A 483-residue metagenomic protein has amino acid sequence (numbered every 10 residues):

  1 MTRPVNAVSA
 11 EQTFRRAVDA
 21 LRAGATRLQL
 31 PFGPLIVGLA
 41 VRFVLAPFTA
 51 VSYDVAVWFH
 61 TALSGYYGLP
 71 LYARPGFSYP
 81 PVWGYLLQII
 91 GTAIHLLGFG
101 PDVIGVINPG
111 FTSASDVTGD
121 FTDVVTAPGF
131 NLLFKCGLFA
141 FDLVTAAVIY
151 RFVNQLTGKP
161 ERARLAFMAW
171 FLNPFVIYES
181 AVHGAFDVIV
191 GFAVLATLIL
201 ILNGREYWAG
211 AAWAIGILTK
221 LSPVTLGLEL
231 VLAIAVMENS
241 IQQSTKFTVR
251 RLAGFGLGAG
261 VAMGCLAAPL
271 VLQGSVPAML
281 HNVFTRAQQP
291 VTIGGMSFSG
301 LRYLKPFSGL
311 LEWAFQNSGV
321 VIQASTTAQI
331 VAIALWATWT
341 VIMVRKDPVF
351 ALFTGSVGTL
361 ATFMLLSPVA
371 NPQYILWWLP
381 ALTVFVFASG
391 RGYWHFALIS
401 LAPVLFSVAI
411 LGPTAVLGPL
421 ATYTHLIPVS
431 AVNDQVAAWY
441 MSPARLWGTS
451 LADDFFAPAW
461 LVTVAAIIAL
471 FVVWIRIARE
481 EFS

Functional and structural regions predicted by a protein language model:
T2-Q289, G294-F298, A324-S483: Multi-pass membrane glycosyltransferase architecture that uses lipid-linked
Q289-W313: Membrane-embedded hairpin module used as a gating/binding unit in multi-pass transport and secretion proteins
W313-T326: N-terminal secretory-pathway/extracellular module detecting exported/lumenal segments and adjacent signal-anchor/first
